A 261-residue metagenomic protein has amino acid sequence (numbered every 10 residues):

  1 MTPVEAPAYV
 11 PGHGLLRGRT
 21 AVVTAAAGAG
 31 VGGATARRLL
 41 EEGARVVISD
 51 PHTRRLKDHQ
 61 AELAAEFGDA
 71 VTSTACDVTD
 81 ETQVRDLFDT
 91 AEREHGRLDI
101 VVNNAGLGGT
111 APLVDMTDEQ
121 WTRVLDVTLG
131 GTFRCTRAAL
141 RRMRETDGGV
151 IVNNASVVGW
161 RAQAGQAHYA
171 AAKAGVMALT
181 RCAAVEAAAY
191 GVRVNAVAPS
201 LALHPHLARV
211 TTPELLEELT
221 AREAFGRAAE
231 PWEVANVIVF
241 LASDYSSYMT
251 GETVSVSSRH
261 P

Functional and structural regions predicted by a protein language model:
T2-P11, G30, R161, R222 (+2 more regions): Short C-terminal tail/terminal secondary-structure segment of NAD(P)H-dependent dehydrogenase/reductase domains
H13-V47: Canonical Rossmann dinucleotide-binding motif of NAD(H)/NADP(H)-dependent dehydrogenases/reductases, specifically
L107, V114-F133, V152, V176 (+1 more regions): Catalytic Tyr-X3-Lys loop
P112-L113, Q120-L125, L207, L215 (+1 more regions): Substrate-binding pocket helix/loop in short-chain dehydrogenase/reductase
F133, R227-V256: C-terminal substrate-recognition "lid" of short-chain dehydrogenase/reductases
T136, A172, T180: Active-site helix of classical SDR
S156: Residue(s) in the substrate-gating loop at a strand-loop-helix junction that position the organic substrate next
A188, R193, M249-G251: Short, small/polar-rich loop/turn modules that mediate ligand/substrate recognition or access, typified
